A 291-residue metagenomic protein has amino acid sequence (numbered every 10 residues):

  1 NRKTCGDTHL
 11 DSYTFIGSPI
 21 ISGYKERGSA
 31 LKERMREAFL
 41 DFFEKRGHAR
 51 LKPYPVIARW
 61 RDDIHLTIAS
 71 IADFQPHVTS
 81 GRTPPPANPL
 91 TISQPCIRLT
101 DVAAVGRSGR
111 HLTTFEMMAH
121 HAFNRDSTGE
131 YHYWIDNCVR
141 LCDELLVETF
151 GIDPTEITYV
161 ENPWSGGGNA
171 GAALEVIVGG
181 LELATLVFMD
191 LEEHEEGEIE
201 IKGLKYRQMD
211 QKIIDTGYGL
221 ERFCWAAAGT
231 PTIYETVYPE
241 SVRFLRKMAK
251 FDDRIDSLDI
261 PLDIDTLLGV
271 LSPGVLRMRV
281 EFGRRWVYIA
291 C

Functional and structural regions predicted by a protein language model:
R2-L10: Cysteine-rich micro-motifs
F15-C291: Structured aminoacyl-transfer and RNA-binding surfaces used for tRNA recognition/handling in the translation apparatus
